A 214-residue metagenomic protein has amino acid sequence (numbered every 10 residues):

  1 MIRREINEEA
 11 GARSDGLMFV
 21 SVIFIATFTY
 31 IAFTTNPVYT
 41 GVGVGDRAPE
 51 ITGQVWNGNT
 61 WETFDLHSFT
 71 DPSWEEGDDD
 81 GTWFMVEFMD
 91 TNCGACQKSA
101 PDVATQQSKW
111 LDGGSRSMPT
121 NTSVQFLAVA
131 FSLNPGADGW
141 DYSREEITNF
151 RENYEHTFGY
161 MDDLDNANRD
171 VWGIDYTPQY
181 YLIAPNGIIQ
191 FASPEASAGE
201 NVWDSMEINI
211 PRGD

Functional and structural regions predicted by a protein language model:
M1-E62: N-terminal targeting signals for export/organelle localization
T52-F84, D112: A short beta-strand-turn-helix
G53, F131-L133: Active-site loop/turn elements of alpha/beta-hydrolase fold enzymes, especially the short glycine-/histidine-rich
D80, F88-K109, P135-A137: Conserved redox-active cysteine motifs that mediate thiol-disulfide chemistry, especially di-cysteine Cys-X(1-2)-Cys
D80-F84, V124, P178: Alpha/beta-hydrolase fold active-site loops
M85-M89, A128-A130: Structural cue for short, hydrophobic secondary-structure segments
L127, W140-I183: Short, internal strand/loop/helix patches that form the active-site neighborhood or redox-interaction surface
Y176-D214: Thiol-/selenol-based redox modules, centered on thioredoxin-like and closely related oxidoreductase domains
